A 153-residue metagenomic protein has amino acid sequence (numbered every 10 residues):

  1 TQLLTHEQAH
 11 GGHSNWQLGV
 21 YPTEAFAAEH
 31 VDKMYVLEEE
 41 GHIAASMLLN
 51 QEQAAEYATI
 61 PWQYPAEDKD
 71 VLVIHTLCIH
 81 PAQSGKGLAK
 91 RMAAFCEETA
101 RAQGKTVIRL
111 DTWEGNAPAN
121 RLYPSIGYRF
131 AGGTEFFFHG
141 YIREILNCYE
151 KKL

Functional and structural regions predicted by a protein language model:
L4-F26: Conserved GNAT-fold acetyl-CoA-binding loop/helix
D32-M47: Conserved beta-hairpin
L48-T76, S84, F137-G140: Conserved acyl-donor/pantetheine-binding loop and adjacent beta-alpha core of acyl/acetyltransferases and related
A66-E67, W113-N116, P124-I126, E135-L153: C-terminal "cap" of GNAT-fold acetyltransferases
L77-I79, T112: Hydrophobic adenine-recognition pocket in adenosine-nucleotide-binding enzymes
I79, G85-E98, R121-S125: Conserved acetyl-CoA-binding loop-helix of GNAT-fold acetyltransferases
A93, A100-T112: Conserved GNAT acetyl-CoA-binding A-motif
